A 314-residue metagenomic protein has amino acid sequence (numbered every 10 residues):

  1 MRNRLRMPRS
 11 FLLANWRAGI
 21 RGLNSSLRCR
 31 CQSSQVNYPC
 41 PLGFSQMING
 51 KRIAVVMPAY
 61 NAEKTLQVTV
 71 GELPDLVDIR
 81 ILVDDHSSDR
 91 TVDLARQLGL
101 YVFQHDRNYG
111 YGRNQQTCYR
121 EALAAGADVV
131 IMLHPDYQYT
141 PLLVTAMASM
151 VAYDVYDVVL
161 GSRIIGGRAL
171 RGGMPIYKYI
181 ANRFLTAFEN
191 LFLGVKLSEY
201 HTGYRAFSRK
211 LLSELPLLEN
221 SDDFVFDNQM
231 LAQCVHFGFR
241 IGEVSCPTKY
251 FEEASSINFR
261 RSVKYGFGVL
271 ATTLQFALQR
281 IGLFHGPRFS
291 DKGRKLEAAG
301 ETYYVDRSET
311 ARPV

Functional and structural regions predicted by a protein language model:
M1-R6, F224: Conserved loop-to-helix N-cap of the C-terminal "lid" that shapes the substrate pocket in Rossmann-like
G19-G22: Short, small/polar-rich loop/turn modules that mediate ligand/substrate recognition or access, typified
R30, D85-H86, Y109, C118: Conserved short acidic donor-positioning loop in nucleotide-sugar-dependent glycosyltransferases
G43-N49, G194, L218-V314: Hydrophobic helical membrane-anchoring modules
P58-D75: Short, well-formed alpha-helical segments that are part of the catalytic scaffolds of diverse glycosyltransferases
D84-V92: A conserved acidic beta->alpha catalytic loop
Y101-A124, P141-F224, F251-R260, F267-L270: Acceptor/aglycone-binding surface of glycosyltransferases and processive sugar-polymer synthases
A127-D136: Short beta-strand-to-loop acidic/aromatic patch adjacent to the donor-nucleotide binding site
